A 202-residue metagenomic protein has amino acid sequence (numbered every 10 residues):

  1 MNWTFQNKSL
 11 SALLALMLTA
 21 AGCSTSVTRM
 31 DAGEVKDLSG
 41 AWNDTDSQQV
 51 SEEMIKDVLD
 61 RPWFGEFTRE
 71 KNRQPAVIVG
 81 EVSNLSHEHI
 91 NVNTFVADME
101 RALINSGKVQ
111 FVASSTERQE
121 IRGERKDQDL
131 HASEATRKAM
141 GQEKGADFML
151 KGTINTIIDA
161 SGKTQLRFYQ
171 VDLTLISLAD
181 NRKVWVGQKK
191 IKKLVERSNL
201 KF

Functional and structural regions predicted by a protein language model:
M1-C23: Sec-dependent bacterial lipoprotein signal peptides
M17-A41, K201-F202: Bacterial Sec signal peptide processing site at the extreme N-terminus
S24-V27, F148-N199: Amphipathic beta-strand/beta-sheet edge segments enriched in Tyr/Trp
D37, W42-E53, D57: Short, secretory-pathway propeptide segments and organelle targeting presequences
E53, D57-H131, D180-V186: N-terminal segment of the mature soluble domain
E53-M54, V58, A76-V82, H131-A160: A short, hydrophobic beta-strand-centered structural micro-motif
E70-N72, G145, T164-L166: Short coil/turn motifs at beta-sheet boundaries
L130, R197-F202: Short, surface-exposed secondary-structure junctions/capping segments
